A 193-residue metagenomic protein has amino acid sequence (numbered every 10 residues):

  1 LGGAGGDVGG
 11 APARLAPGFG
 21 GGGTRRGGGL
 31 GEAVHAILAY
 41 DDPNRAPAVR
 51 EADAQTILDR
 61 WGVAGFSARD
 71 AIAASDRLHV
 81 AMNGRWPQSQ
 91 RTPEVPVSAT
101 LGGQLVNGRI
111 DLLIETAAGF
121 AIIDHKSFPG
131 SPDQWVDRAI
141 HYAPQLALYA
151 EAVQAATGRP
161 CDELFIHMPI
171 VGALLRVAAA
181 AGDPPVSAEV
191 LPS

Functional and structural regions predicted by a protein language model:
L1-G6, E32, A36, R91 (+1 more regions): Active-site-proximal helix/loop capping residues that flank conserved catalytic or ligand/cofactor
L1-L30, N44, P160, A179-A180 (+1 more regions): Accessory/regulatory regions of helicases
D7-V8, M82, M168: Detector for methionine-enriched segments
R14-G102: A non-catalytic, helix-rich entry segment at domain boundaries
E32, E51, D76, E94 (+5 more regions): Glutamate identity and glutamate-enriched acidic tracts
Q104-G182: Mg2+/Mn2+-dependent nuclease catalytic core
P185: Extracytoplasmic/periplasm-facing segments of secreted or lipoprotein envelope proteins
